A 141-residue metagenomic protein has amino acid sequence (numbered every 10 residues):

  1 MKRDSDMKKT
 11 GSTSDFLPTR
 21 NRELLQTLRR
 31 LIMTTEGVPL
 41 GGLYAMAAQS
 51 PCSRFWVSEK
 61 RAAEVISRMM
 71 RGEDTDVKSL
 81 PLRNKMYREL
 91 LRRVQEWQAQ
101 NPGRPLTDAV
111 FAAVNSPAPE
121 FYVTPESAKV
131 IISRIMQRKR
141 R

Functional and structural regions predicted by a protein language model:
M1-M33, A45, S50-A99, R140-R141: Basic, amphipathic alpha-helix used for nucleic-acid engagement in HTH/winged-helix/SANT-Myb modules and analogous
S12, L40, R83, P117-A118: A general marker of short, structured functional hotspots
I32-P51, W97-P117: Short, charged amphipathic recognition helices of the HTH superfamily and cognate SANT/SANTA-like modules
P39, S58, D74-V77, P81 (+2 more regions): Secondary-structure junction/capping motif
A48-V65, A112-R134: Short, basic interhelical loop/turn and adjoining N-cap of the next helix at nucleic-acid- or acidic-partner-contacting
I135-K139: Short, leucine/isoleucine-rich alpha-helical interaction segments at C-terminal helix-coil junctions
